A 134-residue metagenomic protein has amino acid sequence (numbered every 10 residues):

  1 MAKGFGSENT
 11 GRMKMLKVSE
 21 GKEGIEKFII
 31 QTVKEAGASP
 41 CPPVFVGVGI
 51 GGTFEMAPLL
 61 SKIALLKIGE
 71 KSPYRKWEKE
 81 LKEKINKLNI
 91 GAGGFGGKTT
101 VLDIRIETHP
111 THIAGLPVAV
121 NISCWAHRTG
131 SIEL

Functional and structural regions predicted by a protein language model:
M1-L134: Non-transmembrane, aqueous-exposed alpha-helical and coiled segments at domain scale
